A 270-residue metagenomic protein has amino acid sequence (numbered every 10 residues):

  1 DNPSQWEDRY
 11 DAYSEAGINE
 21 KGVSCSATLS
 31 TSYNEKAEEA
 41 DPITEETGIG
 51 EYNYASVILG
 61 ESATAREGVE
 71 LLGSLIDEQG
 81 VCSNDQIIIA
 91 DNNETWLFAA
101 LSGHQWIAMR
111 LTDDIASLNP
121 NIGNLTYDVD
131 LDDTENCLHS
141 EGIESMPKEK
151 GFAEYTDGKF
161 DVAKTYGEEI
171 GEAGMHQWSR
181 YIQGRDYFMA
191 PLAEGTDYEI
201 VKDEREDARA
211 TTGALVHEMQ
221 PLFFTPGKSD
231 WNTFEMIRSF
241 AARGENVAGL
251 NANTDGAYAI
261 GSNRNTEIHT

Functional and structural regions predicted by a protein language model:
D1-G50, L71-W231: A contiguous strand-loop segment
A55-E61: Short, well-ordered beta-strand elements within core beta-sheets of diverse protein domains
F98-A100, L222, F234-Y258: Soluble extracytoplasmic regions of secretory-pathway and membrane proteins
N253-T270: Substrate-recognition/cap regions that form aromatic- and gly/pro-loop-enriched pockets for small-molecule ligands
